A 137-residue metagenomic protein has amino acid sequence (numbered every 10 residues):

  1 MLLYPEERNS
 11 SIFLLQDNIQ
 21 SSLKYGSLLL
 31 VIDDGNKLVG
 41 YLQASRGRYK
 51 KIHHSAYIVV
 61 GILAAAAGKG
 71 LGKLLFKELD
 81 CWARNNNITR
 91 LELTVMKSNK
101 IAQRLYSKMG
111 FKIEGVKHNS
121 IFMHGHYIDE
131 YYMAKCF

Functional and structural regions predicted by a protein language model:
L3-A65, F76, C136-F137: Acetyl-CoA-dependent GNAT
H54, N87, Y127-D129: Residue-level preference for beta-strand/loop junctions
K69: Flexible nucleotide-binding loop
G72, F76, S98-A102, N119-H124: Short glycine/proline-centered loop/turn elements that form peptide/ligand docking sites
L74, E78-W82, R104-K108: Structural preference for long, well-ordered alpha-helical segments within the folded cores of structured domains
F76, A83-T94: Conserved GNAT acetyl-CoA-binding A-motif
E92-M96, S107, K112-I128: Conserved catalytic-core motifs of GNAT/GCN5-like acyltransferases
H126-F137: Terminal substrate-recognition subdomain of acyl/acetyltransferases
